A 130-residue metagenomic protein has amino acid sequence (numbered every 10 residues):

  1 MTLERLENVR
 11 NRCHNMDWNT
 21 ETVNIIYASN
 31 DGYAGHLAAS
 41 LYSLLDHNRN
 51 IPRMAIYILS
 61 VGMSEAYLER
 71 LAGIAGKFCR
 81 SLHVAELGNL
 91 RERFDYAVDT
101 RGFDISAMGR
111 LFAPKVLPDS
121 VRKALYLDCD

Functional and structural regions predicted by a protein language model:
M1-Y42, D46: N-proximal low-complexity "stem/linker" segments adjacent to membrane-targeting elements
H36-A39, A66-R70: Generic recognition of short, well-ordered alpha-helical segments
M54-G62: Short internal beta-strands
Y67-V116: Active-site-proximal specificity loops/subdomain of glycosyltransferases
V121: Conserved PLP-enzyme active-site core in the AAT-like
A124: Short aromatic/hydrophobic "clamp" motif used to bind/position activated sugar donors
D128-D130: The conserved acidic donor/metal-binding loop of glycosyltransferases
